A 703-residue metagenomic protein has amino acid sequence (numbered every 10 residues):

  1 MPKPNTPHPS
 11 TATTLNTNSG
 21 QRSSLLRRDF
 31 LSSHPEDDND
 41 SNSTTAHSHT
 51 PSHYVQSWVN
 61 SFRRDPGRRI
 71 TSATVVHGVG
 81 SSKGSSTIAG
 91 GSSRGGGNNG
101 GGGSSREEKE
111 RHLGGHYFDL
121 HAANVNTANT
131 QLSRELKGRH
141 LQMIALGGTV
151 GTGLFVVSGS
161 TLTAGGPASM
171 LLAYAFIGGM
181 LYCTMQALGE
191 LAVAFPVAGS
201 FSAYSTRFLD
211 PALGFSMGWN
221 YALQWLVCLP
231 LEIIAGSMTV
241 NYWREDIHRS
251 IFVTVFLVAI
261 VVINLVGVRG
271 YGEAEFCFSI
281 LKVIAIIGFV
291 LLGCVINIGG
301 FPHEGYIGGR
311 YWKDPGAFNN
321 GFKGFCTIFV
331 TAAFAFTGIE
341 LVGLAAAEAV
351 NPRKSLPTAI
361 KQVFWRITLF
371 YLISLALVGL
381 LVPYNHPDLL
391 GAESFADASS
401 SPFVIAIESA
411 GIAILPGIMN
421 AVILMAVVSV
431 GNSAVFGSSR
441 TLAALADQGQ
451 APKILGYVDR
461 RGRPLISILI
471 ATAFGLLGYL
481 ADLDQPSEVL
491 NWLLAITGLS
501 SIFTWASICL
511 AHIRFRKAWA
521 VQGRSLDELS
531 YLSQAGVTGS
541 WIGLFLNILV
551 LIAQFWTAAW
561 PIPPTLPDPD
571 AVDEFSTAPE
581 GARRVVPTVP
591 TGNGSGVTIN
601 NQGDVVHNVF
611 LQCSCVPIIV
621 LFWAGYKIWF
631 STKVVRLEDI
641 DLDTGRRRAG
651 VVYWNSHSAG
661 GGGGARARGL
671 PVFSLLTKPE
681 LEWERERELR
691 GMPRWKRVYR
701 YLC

Functional and structural regions predicted by a protein language model:
P2-G159, T163-G165, L181-Y182, R310 (+1 more regions): Membrane-interface "cap" regions at the ends of multi-pass membrane proteins
T44, P51-G67, S72-G78, Q131-L132 (+2 more regions): Helix-loop-helix junctions that connect adjacent transmembrane segments in multi-pass membrane transporters
S133, M143, L154-E245, R249: Extracellular loop-to-transmembrane helix junctions
Y174-I177, W243-V268, V283-F289, G305-I307 (+4 more regions): Transmembrane alpha-helical segments of multi-pass small-molecule transport proteins
S202-R207, I233-V253, G343-R353, T358-W365 (+4 more regions): Helix-loop-helix connectors at the membrane interface of multi-pass transporters/channels
A203-S205, D210, Y242, I328 (+3 more regions): TM-loop-TM module centered on a large, flexible mid-protein loop between adjacent transmembrane helices in multi-pass
N220-I234, F336-A349, A413-K453, L493-H512: Membrane-helix boundary/coupling elements in multi-pass transport proteins
Y457-G462, W505-V616, R636-V651: C-terminal membrane-solvent junction of multi-pass transporters and transport-like membrane proteins
